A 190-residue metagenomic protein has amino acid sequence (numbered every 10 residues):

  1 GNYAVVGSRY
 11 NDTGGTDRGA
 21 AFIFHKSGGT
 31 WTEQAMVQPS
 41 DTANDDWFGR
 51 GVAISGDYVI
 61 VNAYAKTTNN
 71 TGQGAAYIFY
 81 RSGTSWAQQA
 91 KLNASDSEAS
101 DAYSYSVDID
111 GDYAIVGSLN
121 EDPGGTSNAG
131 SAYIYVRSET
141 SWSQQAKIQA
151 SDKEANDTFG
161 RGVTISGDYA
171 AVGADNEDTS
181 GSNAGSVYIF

Functional and structural regions predicted by a protein language model:
G1-F190: Conserved beta-strand/short-helix segments that make up beta-rich extracellular adhesion/recognition modules
